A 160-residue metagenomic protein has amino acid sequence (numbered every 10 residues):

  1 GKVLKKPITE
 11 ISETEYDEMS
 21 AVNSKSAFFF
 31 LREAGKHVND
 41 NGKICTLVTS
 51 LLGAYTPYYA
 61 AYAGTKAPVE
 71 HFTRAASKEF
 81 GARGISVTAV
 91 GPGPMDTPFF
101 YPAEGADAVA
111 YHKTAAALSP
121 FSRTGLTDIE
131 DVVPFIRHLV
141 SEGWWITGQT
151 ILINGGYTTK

Functional and structural regions predicted by a protein language model:
K2, K43-P68, T73-A82, P94: Catalytic loop of short-chain dehydrogenase/reductase
K6-I8, S12-D17, A115: Substrate-binding pocket helix/loop in short-chain dehydrogenase/reductase
L31, H37, G125-I153, T158: C-terminal substrate-recognition "lid" of short-chain dehydrogenase/reductases
L31-R32, R74: A short, exposed helix-loop element centered on a Lys and neighboring polar residues
G53, G91-P102: Short, flexible catalytic-loop segment of classical short-chain dehydrogenase/reductase
G81, S86, I146-G148: Short, small/polar-rich loop/turn modules that mediate ligand/substrate recognition or access, typified
A82, V109-D131: Catalytic Tyr-x(3-8)-Lys segment
